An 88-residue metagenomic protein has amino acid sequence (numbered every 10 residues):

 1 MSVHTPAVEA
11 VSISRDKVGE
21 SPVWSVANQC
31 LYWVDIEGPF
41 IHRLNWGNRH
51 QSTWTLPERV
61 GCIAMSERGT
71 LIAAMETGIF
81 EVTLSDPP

Functional and structural regions predicted by a protein language model:
M1-P6: Blade/loop signatures of beta-propeller domains
A7-I13: Short amphipathic
I13-N28, L56-I72: Beta-rich, blade/repeat-based domains predominating in secreted/periplasmic proteins but also intracellular
Y32-V34, A73-A74: Residue position within the beta-strands of beta-propeller blades
P39-I41, I79-E81: Structural signal for beta-propeller blades
N45-R49, T83-P87: Short loop/turn segments that connect beta-strands within beta-propeller blades
R68, A74-G78, L84-P87: Beta-hairpin (beta-strand-turn-beta-strand) motif
